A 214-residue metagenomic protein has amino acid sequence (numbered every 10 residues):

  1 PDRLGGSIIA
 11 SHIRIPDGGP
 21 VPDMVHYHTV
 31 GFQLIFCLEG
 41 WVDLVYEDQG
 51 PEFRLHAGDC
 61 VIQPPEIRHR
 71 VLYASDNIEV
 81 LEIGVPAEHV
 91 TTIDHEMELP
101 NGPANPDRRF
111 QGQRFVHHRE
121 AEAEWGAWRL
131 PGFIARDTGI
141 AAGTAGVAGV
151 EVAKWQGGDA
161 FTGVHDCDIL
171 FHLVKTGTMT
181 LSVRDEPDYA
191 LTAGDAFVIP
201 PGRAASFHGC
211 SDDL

Functional and structural regions predicted by a protein language model:
P1-I9, R14-D17, V90-G158: A short, N-terminal "cap"/entry segment at the start of jelly-roll beta-barrel domains of the cupin/DSBH fold
I9, Q33, I67, D76 (+4 more regions): Residues that flank catalytic or metal-binding motifs in active/ligand-binding sites
A10-I13, C60-I62, S75-H95, V150-E151 (+2 more regions): A short hydrophobic beta-strand segment most commonly corresponding to one strand of the jelly-roll/cupin
H12-D17, Y27-L44, V85, V152-Q156 (+1 more regions): Short, conserved beta-strand element in jelly-roll/cupin
I13, H26, Q33, G58-D59 (+8 more regions): Low-complexity, Gly/Pro
P22-T29, Y46, F53, L72-Y73 (+4 more regions): Short histidine-centered beta-strand/loop micro-motifs that create catalytic or ligand/metal-coordination sites
W41-D43, R68, N77, T178 (+1 more regions): Structural motif
Y46-E66, V183-A204: Short acidic-glycine-tyrosine-enriched beta hairpin
